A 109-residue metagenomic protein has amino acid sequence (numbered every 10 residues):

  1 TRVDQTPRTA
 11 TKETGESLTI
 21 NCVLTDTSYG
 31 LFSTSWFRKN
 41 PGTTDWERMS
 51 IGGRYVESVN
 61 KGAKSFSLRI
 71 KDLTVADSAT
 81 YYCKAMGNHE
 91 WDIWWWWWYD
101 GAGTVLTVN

Functional and structural regions predicted by a protein language model:
T1-N21: N-terminal edge beta-strand
D4, V23, F37, V56-S58 (+2 more regions): Residue-level detector of conserved, well-ordered beta-strand and adjacent loop positions that form binding/recognition
R8-A10, G53-S78: Extracellular beta-strand/loop-rich beta-sandwich domains predominantly from IgSF
S17-D26, S33-P41, R69-D72, D77-H89: Structural signature of extracellular immunoglobulin-like
S17-T19, S65, G101-G103: Intrinsic-disorder/low-complexity, polar/charged segments enriched in Ser/Thr/Lys/Arg/Asp/Glu/Gln
F32, I51, A102: Residues that flank catalytic or metal-binding motifs in active/ligand-binding sites
R38-S65, W97-Y99: Immunoglobulin-superfamily Ig-like beta-sandwich domains in protein ectodomains
Y82-N109: Extracellular/luminal immunoglobulin-like beta-sandwich modules
